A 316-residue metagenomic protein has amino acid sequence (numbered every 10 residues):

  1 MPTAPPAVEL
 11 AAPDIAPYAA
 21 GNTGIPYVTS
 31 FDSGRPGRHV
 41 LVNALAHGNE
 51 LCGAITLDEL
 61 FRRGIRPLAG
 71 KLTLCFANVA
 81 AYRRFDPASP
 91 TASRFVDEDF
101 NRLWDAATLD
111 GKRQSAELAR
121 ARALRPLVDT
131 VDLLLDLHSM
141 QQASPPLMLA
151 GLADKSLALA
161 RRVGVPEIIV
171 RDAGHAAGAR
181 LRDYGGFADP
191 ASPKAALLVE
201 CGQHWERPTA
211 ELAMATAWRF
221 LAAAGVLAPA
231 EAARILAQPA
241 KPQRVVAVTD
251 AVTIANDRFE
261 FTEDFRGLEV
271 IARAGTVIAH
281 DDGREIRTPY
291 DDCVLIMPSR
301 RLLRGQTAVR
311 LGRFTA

Functional and structural regions predicted by a protein language model:
M1-A316: Structured catalytic-domain cores with a bias toward divalent-metal coordination
